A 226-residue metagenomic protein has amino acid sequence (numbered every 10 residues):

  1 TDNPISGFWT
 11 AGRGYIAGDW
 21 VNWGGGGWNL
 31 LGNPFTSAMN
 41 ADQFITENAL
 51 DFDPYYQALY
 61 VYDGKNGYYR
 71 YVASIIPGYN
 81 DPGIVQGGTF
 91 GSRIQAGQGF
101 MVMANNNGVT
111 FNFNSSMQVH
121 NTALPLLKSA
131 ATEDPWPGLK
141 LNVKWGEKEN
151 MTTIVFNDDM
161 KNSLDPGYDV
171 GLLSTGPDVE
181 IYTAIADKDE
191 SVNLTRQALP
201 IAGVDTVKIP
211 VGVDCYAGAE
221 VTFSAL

Functional and structural regions predicted by a protein language model:
D2-L226: Compositionally biased Ser/Thr/Gly- and acidic/asparagine-rich, proline-interspersed low-complexity stretches
